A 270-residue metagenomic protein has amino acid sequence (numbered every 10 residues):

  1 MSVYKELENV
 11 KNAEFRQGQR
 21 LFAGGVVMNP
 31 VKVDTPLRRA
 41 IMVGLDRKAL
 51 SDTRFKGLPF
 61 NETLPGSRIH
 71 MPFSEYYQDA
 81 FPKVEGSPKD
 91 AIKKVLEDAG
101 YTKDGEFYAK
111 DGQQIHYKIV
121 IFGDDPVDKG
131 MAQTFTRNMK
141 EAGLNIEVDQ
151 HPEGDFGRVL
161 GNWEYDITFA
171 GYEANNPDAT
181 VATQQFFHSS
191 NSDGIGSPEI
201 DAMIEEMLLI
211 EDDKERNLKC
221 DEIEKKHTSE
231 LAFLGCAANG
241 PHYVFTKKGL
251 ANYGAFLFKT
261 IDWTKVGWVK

Functional and structural regions predicted by a protein language model:
M1-V31, I167, G171: Extracellular/periplasmic solute-recognition and catalytic clefts
V3-R16, N162-Y165, D178-N191, K248-G249: Ligand-binding "clamshell"
E8, N12, V33, M42-S51 (+9 more regions): Sec-exported extracytoplasmic/periplasmic mature domains
G18-A40, G44, T53-R54, H70-A80: A bilobed periplasmic-binding-protein/Venus flytrap-type ligand-binding module shared by bacterial periplasmic
S51, N61, E147-F156, V181-K248 (+1 more regions): Extracytoplasmic/peripheral linker and loop segments enriched in polar/acidic and small residues with frequent Thr/Pro
N61-K103, G123-K129: Structural transition elements
T102-A174: Ligand/substrate-recognition segments at binding pockets and active sites
F245-K270: Long beta-strand-rich cores associated with HINT superfamily self-processing modules
